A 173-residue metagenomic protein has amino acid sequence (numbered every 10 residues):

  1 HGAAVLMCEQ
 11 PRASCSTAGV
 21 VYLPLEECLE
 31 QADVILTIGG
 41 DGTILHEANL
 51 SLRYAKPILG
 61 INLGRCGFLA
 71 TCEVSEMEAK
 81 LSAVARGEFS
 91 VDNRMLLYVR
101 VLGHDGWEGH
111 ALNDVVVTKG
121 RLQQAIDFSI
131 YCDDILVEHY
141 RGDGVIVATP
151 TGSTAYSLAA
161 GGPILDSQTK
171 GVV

Functional and structural regions predicted by a protein language model:
H1-V34, S75-S90, V101-G109: ATP/NTP phosphate-donor binding region
T17, H46-N49, A70, D127 (+1 more regions): Short glycine-/acidic-enriched loop or helix-start segments at secondary-structure transitions that form or flank
I35-T37, V115, V145-T149: Short hydrophobic core segments
T37-D41, A48-L50: N-terminal glycine-rich "phosphate-gripper" loop used for MgATP/nucleotide binding and carboxylate activation
D41-T43, C66, T151-S153: Short glycine-rich anion-binding loops that position phosphate/pyrophosphate groups of nucleotides and phosphorylated
L50-I61: Gly/Ser-rich helix-loop-strand patches that form or flank binding pockets for ribonucleotide-derived cofactors
C66-D143: Catalytic core of DAGKc-family lipid kinases
I135, H139-V173: Gly/Ser/Thr-rich active-site loops/lids in small-molecule metabolic enzymes that frequently grip phosphoryl groups
